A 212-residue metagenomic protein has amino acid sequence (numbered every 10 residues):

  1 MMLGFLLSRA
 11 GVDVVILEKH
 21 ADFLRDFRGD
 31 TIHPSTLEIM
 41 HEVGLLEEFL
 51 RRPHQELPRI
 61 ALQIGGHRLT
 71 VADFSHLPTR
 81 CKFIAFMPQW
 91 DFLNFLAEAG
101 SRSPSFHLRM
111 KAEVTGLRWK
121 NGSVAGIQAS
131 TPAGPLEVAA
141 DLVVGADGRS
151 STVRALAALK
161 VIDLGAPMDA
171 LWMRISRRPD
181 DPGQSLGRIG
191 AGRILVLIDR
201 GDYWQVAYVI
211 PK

Functional and structural regions predicted by a protein language model:
M2-G4, E18, M40, L96 (+3 more regions): Generic structural signal for small/hydrophobic residues in well-ordered secondary structure, especially within
L3, S8-A10, R102-P104: Conserved dinucleotide-binding and phosphotransfer motif residues
L6-R28: Glycine-rich FAD pyrophosphate-binding loop
H33-A99, R118-N121: Active-site-adjacent segment of FAD-dependent monooxygenases/related oxidoreductases
L62, V114-L117, V144, V196-L197: A structural signal for short hydrophobic beta-strand segments in well-ordered beta-sheet cores
M110-V124: A conserved short coil-to-beta-strand element within the FAD-binding core of flavoproteins
V124-A125, S130-L136, L142-K212: Conserved FAD-binding catalytic core of PHBH/FMO-like flavoproteins
